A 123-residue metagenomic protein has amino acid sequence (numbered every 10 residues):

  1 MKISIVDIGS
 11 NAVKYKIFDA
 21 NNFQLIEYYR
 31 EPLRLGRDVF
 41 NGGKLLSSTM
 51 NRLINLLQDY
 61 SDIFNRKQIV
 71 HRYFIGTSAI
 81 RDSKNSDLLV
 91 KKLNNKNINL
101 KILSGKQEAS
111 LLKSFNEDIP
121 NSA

Functional and structural regions predicted by a protein language model:
M1-S10, K16-A123: Nucleotide/phosphate-binding catalytic cleft detector across ATP-hydrolyzing and phosphate-transferring enzymes
